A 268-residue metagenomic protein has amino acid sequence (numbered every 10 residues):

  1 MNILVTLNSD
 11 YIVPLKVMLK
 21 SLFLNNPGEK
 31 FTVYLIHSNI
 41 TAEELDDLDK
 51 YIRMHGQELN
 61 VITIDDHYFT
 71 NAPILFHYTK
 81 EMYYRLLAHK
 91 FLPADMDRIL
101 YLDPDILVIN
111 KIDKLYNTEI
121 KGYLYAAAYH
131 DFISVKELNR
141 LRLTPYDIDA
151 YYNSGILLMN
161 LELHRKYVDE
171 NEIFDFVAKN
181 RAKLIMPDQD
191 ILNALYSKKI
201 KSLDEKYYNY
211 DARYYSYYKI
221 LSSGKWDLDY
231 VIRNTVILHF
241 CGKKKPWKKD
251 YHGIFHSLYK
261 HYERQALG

Functional and structural regions predicted by a protein language model:
M1, T6-L7, P14, M159-G268: A glycosyltransferase accessory/donor-loop signature
S21-K30: Short, acidic, metal-binding catalytic loop of nucleotide-sugar glycosyltransferases
F31-N39, A127-Y129: Short internal beta-strands
E43-F91: Active-site-proximal specificity loops/subdomain of glycosyltransferases
D65-H67, E81-V135, Y146-D149, L158-M159 (+1 more regions): GT-A fold catalytic core of metal-dependent nucleotide-sugar glycosyltransferases, centered on the diacidic
A72-E81, N139-L143, Y217-S222: Short, surface-exposed amphipathic charged segments that create phosphate/polyanion-binding patches used for binding
M82, L86, S154, I185-D190: Conserved glycosyltransferase catalytic-site signature
Y151-S154, R233: Short, solvent-exposed loop/turn segments at the edges of secondary structure
